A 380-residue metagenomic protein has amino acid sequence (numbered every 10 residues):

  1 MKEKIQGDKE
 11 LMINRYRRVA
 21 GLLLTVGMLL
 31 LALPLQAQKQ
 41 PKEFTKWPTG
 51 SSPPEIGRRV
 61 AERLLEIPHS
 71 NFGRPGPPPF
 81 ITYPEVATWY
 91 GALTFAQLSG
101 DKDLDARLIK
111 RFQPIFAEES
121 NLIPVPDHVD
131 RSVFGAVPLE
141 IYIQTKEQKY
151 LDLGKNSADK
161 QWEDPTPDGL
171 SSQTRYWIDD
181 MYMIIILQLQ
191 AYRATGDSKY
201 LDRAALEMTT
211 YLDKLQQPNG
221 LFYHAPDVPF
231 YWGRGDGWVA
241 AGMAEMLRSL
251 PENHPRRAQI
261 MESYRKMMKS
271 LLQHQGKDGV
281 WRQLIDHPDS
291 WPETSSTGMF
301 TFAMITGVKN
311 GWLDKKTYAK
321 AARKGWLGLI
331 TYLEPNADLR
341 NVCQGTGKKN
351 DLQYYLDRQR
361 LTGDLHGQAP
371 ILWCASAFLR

Functional and structural regions predicted by a protein language model:
M1-R17: N-terminal secretory signal peptides that target proteins for export/translocation
G21-A32: Bacterial N-terminal signal peptides
L35-A37: Boundary at the C-terminal end of the N-terminal hydrophobic targeting segment
K39-V86, F95-R107, R111-P114, E118 (+6 more regions): CBM-like carbohydrate-recognition segments
H69, G100, F116-N121, K146 (+6 more regions): Helix-capping and short linker residues that terminate individual alpha-solenoid repeat units
I81-A92, P124-Y142, Y176-Q188, W232-L247: Aromatic-lined, polymer-binding surfaces characteristic of secreted/periplasmic polysaccharide-degrading enzymes
L151-Y182: Asp-box/WD-like beta-propeller blade repeats and closely related beta-sheet repeat scaffolds
I178-D179, L189-L284, S290-T301, L313-G347 (+3 more regions): Extended ligand-binding clefts on enzyme/binding-domain cores
